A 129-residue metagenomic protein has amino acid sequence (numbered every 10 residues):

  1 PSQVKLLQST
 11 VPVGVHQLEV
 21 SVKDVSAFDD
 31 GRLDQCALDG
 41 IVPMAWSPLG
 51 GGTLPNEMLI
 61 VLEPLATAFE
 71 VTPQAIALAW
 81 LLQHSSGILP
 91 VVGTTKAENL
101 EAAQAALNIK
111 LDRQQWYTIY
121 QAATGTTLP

Functional and structural regions predicted by a protein language model:
P1-P129: Beta/alpha (TIM)-barrel catalytic core signal, keyed to glycine-rich beta->alpha loops juxtaposed to Asp/Glu that bind
